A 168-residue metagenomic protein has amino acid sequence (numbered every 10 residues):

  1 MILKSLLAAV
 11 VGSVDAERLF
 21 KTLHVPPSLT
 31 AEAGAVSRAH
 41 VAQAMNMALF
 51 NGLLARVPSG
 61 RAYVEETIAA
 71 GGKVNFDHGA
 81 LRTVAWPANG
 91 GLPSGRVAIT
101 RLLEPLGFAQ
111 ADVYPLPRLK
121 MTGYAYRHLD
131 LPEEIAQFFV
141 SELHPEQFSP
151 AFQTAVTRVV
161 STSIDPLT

Functional and structural regions predicted by a protein language model:
M1-A125, E134-F138: An N-terminus-focused feature that recognizes amino-terminal "leader" regions
M1-A8, Q137-T168: Mixed-charge (acidic/basic) macromolecular-recognition segments
Y126-R127, I164: Short amphipathic alpha-helical patches
L129-L131: Active-site loop/lid in soluble adenylation, ligation, and acyl-transfer enzymes
